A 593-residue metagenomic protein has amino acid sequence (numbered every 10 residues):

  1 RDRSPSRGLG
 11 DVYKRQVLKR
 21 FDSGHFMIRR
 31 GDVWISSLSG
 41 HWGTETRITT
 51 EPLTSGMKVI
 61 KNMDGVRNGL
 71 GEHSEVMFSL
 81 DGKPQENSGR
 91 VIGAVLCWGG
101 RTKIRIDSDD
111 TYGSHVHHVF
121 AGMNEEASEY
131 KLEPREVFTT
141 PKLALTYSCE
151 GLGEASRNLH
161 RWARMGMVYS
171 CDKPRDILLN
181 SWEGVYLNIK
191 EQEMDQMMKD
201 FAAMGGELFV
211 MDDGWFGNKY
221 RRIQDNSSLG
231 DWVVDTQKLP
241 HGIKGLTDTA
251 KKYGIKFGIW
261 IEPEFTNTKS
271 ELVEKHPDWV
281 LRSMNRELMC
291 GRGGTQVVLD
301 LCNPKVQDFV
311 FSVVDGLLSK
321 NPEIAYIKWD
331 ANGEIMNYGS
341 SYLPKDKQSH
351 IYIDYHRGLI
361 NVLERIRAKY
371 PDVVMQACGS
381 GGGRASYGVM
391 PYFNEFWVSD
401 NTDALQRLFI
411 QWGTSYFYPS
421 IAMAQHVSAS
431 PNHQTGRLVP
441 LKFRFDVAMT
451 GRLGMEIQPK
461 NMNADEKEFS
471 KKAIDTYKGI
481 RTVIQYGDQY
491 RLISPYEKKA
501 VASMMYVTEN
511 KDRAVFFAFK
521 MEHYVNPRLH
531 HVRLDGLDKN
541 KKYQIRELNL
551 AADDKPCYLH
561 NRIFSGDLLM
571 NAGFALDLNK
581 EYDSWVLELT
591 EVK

Functional and structural regions predicted by a protein language model:
R1, R20-G24, G56-Y169, N188: Beta-strand-rich recognition/accessory modules
D2-L9, Y13: Single conserved hydrophobic/aromatic residue that forms the stacking wall/gate of nucleotide- or nucleobase-binding
V12, V483-Y486: Active-site loops and adjacent core secondary-structure elements that bind or stabilize anionic groups
V76-L80, E86, Y496-K539: Carbohydrate-binding surface patches
R135, A250, V310, M375 (+3 more regions): Conserved, mostly hydrophobic/aromatic
S170-S312, N321, A325-Y326: Aromatic-lined carbohydrate-binding/catalytic grooves of carbohydrate-active enzymes
P240-G242, E274-H276, V280-K442, R452 (+2 more regions): Active-site neighborhood of glycoside hydrolase catalytic domains
E522-K593: C-terminal beta-sandwich/jelly-roll accessory domains of carbohydrate-active enzymes
